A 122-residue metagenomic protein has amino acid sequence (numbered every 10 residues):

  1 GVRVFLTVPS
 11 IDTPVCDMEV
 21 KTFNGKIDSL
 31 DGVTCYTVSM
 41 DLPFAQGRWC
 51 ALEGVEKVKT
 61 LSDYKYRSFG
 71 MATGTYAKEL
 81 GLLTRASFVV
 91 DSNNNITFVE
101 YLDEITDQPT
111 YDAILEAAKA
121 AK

Functional and structural regions predicted by a protein language model:
G1-K122: Chalcogenol-based redox active-site neighborhoods
